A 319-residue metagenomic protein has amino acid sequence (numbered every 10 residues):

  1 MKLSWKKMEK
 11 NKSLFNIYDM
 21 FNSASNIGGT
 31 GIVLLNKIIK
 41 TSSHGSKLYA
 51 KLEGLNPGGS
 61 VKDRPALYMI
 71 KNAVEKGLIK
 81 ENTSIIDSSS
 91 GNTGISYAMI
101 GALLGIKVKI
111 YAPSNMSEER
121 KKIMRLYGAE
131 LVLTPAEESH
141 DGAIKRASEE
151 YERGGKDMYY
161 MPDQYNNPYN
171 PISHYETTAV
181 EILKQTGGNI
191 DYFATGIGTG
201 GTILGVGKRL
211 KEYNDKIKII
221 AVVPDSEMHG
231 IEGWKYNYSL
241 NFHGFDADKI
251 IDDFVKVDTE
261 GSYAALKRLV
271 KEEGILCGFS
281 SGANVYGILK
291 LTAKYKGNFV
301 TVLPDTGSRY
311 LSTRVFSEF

Functional and structural regions predicted by a protein language model:
M1-F319: PLP-dependent amino-acid enzyme catalytic core
